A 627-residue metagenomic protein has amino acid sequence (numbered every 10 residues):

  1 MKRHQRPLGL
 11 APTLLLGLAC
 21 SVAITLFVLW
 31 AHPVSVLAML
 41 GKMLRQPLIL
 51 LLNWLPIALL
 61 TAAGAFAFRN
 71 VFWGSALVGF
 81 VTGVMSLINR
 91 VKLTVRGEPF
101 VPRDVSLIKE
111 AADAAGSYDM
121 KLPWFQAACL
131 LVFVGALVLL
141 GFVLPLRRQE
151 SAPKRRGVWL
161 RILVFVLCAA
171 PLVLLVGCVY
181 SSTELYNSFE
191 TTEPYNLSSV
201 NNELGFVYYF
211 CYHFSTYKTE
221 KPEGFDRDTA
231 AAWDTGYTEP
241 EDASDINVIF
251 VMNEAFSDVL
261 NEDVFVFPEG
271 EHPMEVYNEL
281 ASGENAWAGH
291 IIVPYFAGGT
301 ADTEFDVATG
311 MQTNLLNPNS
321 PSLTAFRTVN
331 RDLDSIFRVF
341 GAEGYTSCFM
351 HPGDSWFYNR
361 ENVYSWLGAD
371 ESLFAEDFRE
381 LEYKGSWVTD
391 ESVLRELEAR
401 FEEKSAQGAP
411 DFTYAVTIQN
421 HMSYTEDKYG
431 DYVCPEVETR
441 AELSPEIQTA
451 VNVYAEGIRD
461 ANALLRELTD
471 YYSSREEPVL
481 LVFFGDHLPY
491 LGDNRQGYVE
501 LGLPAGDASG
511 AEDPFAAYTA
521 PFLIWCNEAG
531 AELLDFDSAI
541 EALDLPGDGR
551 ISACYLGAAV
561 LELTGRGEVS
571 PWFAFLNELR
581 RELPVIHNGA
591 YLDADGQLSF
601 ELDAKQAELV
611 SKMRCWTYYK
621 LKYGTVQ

Functional and structural regions predicted by a protein language model:
K2-N196: Transmembrane and membrane-interface helices of multi-pass, inner-membrane envelope-modifying transferases
A31-P47, N70, G157, N201-D228 (+3 more regions): Alpha-helix capping and helix-coil boundary motifs
A62-A65, S86, G205-S215, A558: Short, hydrophobic/amphipathic alpha-helical patches that form generic packing surfaces within helical domains
R96, P102-V105, P194-Y208, A297-A301 (+2 more regions): Membrane-interface micro-motifs in multi-pass membrane enzymes
A111, F206, F210, T229 (+3 more regions): Generic structural signal of hydrophobic/aromatic residues within well-ordered alpha-helices of folded domains
G116-D119, W124, C129-F133, T229-E241 (+1 more regions): Membrane-proximal soluble helical/coiled-coil segments that couple transmembrane anchors to catalytic or regulatory
V176-F250: Membrane-interface segments at or immediately adjacent to transmembrane helices that form the boundary between
D234-A243, F250-N253, D258-Q627: Solvent-exposed soluble domains appended to multi-pass membrane proteins
